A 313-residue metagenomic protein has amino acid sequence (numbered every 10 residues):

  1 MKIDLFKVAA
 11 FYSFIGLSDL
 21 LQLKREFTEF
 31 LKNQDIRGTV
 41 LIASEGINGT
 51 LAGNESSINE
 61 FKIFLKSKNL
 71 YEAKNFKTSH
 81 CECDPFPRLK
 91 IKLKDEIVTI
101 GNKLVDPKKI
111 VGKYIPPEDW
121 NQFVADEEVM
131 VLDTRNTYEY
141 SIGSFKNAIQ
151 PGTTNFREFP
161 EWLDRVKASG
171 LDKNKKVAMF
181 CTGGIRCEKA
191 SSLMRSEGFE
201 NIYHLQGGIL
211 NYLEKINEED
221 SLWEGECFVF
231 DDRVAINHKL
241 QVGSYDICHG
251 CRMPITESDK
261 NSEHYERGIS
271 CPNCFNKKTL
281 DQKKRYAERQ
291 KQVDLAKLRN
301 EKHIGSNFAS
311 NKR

Functional and structural regions predicted by a protein language model:
K2-V111, N136-V177, I185-R313: Rhodanese-like catalytic fold shared by cysteine-dependent sulfurtransferases and DSP/PTP-type phosphatases
I110-D126: Internal catalytic-core helix/loop-beta-alpha segment that presents or stabilizes conserved functional determinants
D126-E127, K175: Short coil/turn connectors at secondary-structure junctions
V131-D133: Structural scaffold elements adjacent to functional motifs in cytosolic proteins
